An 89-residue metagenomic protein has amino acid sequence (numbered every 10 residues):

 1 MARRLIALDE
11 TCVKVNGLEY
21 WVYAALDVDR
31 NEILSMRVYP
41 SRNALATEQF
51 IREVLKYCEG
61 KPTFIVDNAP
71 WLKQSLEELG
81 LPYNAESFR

Functional and structural regions predicted by a protein language model:
M1-R89: Residue-level recognition of single "structural anchor" positions that define or cap local secondary structure
